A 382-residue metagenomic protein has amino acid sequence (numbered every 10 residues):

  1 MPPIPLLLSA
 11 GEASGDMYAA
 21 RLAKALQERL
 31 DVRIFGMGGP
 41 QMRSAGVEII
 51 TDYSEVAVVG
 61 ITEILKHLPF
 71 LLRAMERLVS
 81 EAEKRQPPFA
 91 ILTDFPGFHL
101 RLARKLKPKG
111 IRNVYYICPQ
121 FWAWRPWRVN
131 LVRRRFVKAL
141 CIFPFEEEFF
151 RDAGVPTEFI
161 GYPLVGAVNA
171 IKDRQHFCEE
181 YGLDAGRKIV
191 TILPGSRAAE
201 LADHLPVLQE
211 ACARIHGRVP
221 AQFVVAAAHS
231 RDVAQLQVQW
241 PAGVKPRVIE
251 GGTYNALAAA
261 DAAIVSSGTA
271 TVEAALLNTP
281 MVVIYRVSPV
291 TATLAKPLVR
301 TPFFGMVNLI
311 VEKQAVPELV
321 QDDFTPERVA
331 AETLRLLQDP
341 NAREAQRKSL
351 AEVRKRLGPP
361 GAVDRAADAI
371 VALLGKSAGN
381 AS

Functional and structural regions predicted by a protein language model:
M1-S382: Nucleotide-activated sugar donor-binding and catalytic core shared by glycosyltransferases and related lipid-linked
